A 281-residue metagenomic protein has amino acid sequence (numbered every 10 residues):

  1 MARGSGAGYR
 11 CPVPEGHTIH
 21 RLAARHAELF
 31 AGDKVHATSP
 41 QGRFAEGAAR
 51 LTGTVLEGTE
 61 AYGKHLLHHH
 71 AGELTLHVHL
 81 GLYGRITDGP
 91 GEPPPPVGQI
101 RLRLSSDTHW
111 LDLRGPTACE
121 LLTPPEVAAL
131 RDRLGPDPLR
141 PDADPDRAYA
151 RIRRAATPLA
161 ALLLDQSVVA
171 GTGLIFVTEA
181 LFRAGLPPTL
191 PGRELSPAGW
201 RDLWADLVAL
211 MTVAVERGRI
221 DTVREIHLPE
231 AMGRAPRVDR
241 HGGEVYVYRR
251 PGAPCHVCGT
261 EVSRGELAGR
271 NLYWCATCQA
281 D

Functional and structural regions predicted by a protein language model:
A2-D281: Structured catalytic/nucleic-acid-binding cores of DNA maintenance enzymes
